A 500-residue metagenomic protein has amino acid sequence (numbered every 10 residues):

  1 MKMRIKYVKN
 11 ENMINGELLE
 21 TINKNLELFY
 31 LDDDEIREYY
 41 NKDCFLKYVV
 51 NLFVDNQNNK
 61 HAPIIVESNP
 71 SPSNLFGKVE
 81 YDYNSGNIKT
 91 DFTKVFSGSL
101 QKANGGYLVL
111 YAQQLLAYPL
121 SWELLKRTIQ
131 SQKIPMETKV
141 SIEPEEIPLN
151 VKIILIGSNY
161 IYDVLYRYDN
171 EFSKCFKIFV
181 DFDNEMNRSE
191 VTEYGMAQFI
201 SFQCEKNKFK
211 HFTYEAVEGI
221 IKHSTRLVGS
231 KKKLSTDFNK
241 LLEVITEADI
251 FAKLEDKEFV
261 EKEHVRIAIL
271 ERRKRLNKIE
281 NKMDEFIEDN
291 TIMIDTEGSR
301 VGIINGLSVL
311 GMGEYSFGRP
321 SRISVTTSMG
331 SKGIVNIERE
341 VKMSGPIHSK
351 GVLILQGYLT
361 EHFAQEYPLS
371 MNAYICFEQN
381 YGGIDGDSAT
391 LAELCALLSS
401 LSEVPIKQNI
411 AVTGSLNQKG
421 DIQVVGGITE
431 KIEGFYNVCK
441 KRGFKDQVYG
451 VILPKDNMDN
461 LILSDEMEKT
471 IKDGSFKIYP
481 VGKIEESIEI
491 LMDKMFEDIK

Functional and structural regions predicted by a protein language model:
M1-L165, E171, K177-S189, E193 (+7 more regions): Conserved ASCE/P-loop NTPase catalytic core
D91-T93, L100, G106-P119, E123-L125 (+3 more regions): Peripheral, non-AAA+ core regions of ATP-driven protein-machinery
Y168-K174, E468-D473: Short, surface-exposed basic-aromatic patches at helix termini and helix-loop junctions that form
D181-M196, I200-F202, E261-I267, P405-Q418 (+1 more regions): Charge-rich, low-complexity terminal tails
I221-S224, A268-R272, C439, L491: A general structural motif at alpha-helix termini
F238-L242, E263-K274, T291-M293, G311-R322 (+3 more regions): A short, terminal or domain-edge coil/loop segment
